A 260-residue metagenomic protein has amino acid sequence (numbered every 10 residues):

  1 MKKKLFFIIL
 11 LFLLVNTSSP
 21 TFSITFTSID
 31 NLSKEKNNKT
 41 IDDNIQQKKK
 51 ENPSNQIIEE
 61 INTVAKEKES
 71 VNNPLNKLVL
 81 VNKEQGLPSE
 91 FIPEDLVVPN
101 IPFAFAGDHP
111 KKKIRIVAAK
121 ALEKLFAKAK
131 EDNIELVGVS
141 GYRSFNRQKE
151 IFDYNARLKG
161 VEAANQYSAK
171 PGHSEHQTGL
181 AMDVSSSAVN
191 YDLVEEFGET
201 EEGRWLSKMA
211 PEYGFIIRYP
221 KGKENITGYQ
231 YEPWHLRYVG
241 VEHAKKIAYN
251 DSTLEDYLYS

Functional and structural regions predicted by a protein language model:
M1-F26: Sec-dependent N-terminal signal peptides of Gram-positive bacterial secreted proteins and lipoproteins
S19-G141, F145-S260: Extracytoplasmic cell-surface/polysaccharide-interacting catalytic and binding patches
